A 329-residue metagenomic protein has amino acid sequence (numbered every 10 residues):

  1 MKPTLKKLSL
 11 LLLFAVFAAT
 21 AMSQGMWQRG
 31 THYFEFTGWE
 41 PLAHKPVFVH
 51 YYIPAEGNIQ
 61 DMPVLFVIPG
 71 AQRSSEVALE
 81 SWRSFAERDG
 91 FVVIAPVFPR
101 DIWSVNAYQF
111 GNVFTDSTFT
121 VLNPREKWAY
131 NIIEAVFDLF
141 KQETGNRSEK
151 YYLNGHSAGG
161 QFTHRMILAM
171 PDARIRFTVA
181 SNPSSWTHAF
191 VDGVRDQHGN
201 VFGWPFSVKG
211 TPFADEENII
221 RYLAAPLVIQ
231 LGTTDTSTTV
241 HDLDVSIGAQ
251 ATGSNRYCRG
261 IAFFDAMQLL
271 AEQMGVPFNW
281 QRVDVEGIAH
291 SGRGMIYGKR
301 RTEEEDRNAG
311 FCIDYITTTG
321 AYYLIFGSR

Functional and structural regions predicted by a protein language model:
M1-L10: Bacterial N-terminal signal peptides that target proteins for export
S9-T20: Bacterial N-terminal signal peptides
M22-V64, V77, R88-D89, F119-V121 (+7 more regions): A domain-start/cap signature at the N-terminus of enzymes
G57-M62, V67-S104, H188: Short substrate-entry loop that stabilizes the transition state in hydrolases
F114-T144: Alpha/beta-hydrolase active-site loop
F177-L269: The feature captures the conserved acid-bearing segment of alpha/beta-hydrolase catalytic domains
D244, I261-R329: C-terminal catalytic histidine-bearing segment of alpha/beta-hydrolase fold enzymes
